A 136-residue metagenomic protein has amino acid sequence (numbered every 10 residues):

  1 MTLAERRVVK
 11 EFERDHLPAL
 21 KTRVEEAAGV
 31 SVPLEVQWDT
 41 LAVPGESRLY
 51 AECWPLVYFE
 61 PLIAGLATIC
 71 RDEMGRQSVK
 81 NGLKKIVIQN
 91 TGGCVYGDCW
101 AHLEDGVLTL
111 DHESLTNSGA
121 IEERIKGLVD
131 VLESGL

Functional and structural regions predicted by a protein language model:
M1-L17: N-terminal leader/targeting segments
E5, L17, F59-L62, R76-V79 (+2 more regions): Short amphipathic alpha-helical segments that mediate assembly, nucleic-acid/protein binding, or membrane association
F12-H16, L20-V24, V30, L34: Acidic, contiguous N-terminal accessory segments
V30-C53: Acidic/histidine-rich, surface-exposed loop or edge segments in extracytoplasmic proteins
E46-N117: Auxiliary, metal-adjacent structural segments of Zn-dependent hydrolase domains
L110, L115-L136: Active-site recognition of the HExxH zinc-binding catalytic motif
